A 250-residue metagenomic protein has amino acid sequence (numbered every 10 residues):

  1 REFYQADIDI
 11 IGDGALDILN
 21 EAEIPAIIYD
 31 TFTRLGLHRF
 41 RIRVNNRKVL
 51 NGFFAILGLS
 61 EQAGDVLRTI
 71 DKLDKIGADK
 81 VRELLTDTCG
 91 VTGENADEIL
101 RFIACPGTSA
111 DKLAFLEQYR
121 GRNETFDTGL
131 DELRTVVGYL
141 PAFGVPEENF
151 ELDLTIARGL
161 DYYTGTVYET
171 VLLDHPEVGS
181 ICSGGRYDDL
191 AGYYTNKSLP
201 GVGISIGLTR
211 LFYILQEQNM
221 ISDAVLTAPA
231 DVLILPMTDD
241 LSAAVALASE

Functional and structural regions predicted by a protein language model:
R1-H38, K48, R82-E250: Positively charged, Gly/Ser-enriched RNA/tRNA-binding surfaces
I42, N46-F53, G58: Glycine-rich, mobile lid/loop segments that gate access to catalytic sites or pores
I42-N45, L73-D79, T128: Short acidic alpha-helix initiation/capping motifs at coil-to-helix transition points, especially at protein N-termini
F54, G58-V66, S242-A243, E250: Acidic, Ser/Thr-rich low-complexity intrinsically disordered segments
G58-T86, L172-D174: Acidic, His- and aromatic-enriched active-site or binding-groove loops in soluble protein domains that engage sugars
